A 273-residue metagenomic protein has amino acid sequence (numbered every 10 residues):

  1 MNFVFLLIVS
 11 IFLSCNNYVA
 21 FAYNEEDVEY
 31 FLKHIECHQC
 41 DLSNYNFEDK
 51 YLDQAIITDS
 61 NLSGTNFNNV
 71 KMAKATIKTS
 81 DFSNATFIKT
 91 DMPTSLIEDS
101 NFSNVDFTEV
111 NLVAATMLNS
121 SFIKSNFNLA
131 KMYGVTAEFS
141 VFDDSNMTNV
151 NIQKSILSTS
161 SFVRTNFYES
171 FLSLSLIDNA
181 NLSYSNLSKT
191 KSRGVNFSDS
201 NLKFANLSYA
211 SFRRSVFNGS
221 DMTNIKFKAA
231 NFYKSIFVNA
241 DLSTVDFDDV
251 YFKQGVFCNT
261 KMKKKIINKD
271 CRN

Functional and structural regions predicted by a protein language model:
M1-V9: Sec-dependent signal peptide recognition, specifically the positively charged N-region followed immediately by
L6, C15, K253-G255: A generic structural signal for short, non-catalytic loop/turn and secondary-structure boundary residues
I11-V19: C-terminal segment of classical bacterial N-terminal signal peptides
Y23-N273: Tandem repeat scaffolds
